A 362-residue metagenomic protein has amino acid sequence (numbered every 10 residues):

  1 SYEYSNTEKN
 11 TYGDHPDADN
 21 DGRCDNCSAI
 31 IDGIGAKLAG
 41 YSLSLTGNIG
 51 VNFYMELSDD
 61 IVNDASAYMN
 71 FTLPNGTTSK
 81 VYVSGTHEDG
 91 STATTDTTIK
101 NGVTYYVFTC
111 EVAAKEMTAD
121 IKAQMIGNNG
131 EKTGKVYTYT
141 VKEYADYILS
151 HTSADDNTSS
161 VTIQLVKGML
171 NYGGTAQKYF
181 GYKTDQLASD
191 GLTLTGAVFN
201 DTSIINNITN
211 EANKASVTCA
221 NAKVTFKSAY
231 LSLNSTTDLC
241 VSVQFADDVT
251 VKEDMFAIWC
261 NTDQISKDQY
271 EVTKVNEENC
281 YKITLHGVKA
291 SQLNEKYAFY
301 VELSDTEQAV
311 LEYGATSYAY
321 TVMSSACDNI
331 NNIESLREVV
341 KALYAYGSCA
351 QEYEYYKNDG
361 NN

Functional and structural regions predicted by a protein language model:
S1-G13, D19-N362: Short, surface-exposed linear motifs at loops/turns and structural transition points
